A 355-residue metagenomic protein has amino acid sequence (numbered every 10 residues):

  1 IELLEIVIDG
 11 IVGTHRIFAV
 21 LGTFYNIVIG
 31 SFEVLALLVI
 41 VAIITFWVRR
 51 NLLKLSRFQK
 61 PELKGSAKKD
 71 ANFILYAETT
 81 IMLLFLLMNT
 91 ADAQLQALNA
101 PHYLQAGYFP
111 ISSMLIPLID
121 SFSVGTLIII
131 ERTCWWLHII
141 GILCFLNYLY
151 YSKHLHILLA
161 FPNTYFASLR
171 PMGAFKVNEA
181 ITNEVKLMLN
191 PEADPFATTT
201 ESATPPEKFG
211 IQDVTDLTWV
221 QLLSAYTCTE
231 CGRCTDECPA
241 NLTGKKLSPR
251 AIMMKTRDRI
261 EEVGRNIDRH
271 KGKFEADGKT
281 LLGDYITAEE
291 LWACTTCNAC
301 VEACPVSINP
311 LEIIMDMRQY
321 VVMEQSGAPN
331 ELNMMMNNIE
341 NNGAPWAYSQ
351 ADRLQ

Functional and structural regions predicted by a protein language model:
I1-F196: Membrane-embedded alpha-helical bundles of multi-pass integral membrane proteins
I1-V48, L52, D216-A225, A251 (+1 more regions): Iron-sulfur-cluster electron-transfer modules
H15, A19, T23, F58 (+9 more regions): Amphipathic, alpha-helical segments enriched in basic
I139-G141, C231-D236, C294-N298, I314: Short acidic (Asp/Glu) and glycine-rich catalytic loops that position anionic groups and cofactors
N147, Y151-L291, E324, M334-R353: Ferredoxin-type iron-sulfur electron-transfer modules and their immediate structural context
